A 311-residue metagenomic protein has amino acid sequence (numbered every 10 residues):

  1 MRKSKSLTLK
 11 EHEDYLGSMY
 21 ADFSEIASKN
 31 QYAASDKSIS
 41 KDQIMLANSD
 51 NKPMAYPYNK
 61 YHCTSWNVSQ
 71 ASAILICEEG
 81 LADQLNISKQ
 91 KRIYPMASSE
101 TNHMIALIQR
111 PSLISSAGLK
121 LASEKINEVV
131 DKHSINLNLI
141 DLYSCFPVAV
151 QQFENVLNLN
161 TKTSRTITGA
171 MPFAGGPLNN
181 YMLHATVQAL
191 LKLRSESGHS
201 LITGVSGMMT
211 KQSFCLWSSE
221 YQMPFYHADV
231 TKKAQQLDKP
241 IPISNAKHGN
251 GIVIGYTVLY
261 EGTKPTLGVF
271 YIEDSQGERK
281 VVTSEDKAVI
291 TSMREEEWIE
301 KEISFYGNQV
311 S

Functional and structural regions predicted by a protein language model:
M1-I74, E79, K89-F173, G204 (+1 more regions): Conserved "HGTGT" condensation-loop signature of ketosynthase/thiolase-family condensing enzymes that catalyze
I74-E79, M182-L190: Alpha-helical metal-binding/catalytic segments enriched in His/Glu/Asp
L81-Q84: Short helix-loop capping/hinge motifs at secondary-structure junctions, enriched in acidic/polar residues
T161, L193-E196: Hard-cation-handling environments
A174-M182, S197: A conserved active-site cap/scaffold subdomain adjacent to cofactor or substrate pockets
S200-I202: Cysteine-clustered segments with highest specificity for TGF-beta superfamily mature ligands
G207-M208: C-terminal substrate-binding/catalytic lobe of Rossmann-fold NAD(P)-dependent dehydrogenases
